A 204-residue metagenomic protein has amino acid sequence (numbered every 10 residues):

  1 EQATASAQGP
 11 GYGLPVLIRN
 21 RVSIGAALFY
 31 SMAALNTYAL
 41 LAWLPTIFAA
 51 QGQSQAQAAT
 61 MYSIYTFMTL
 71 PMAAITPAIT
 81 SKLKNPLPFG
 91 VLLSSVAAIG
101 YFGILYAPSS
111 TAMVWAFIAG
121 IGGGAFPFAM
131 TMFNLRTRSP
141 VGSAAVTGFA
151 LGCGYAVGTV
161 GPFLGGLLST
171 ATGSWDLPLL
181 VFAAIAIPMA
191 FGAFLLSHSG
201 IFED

Functional and structural regions predicted by a protein language model:
E1-A26: Juxtamembrane intracellular "pre-TM" segments in multi-pass secondary transporters
N20-A73: Extracytoplasmic gate region of multi-pass secondary transporters
M68-M72, G122, C153-V157: MFS transmembrane alpha-helix packing/gate-lining sites
M72-N85: Helix-to-loop junctions at the C-terminal end of transmembrane segments in multipass secondary transporters
K84-M132: C-terminal transmembrane helical hairpin of 12-TM major facilitator-type secondary transporters
T137-F182: A late C-terminal transmembrane helix in Major Facilitator Superfamily
L180-D204: Multi-pass alpha-helical transporter architecture, strongest for 12-TM Major Facilitator/SLC carriers used
